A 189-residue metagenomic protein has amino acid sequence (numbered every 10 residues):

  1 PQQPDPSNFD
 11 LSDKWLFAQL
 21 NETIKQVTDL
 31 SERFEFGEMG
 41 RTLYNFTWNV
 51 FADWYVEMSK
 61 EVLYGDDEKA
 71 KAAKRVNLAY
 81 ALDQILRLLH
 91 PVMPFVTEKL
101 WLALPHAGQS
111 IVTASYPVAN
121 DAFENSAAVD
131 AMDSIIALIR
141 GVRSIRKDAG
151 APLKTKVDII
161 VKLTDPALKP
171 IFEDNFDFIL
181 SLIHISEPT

Functional and structural regions predicted by a protein language model:
P1-S186: Feature 926 captures the class I aminoacyl-tRNA synthetase adenylation module centered on the KMSKS loop
